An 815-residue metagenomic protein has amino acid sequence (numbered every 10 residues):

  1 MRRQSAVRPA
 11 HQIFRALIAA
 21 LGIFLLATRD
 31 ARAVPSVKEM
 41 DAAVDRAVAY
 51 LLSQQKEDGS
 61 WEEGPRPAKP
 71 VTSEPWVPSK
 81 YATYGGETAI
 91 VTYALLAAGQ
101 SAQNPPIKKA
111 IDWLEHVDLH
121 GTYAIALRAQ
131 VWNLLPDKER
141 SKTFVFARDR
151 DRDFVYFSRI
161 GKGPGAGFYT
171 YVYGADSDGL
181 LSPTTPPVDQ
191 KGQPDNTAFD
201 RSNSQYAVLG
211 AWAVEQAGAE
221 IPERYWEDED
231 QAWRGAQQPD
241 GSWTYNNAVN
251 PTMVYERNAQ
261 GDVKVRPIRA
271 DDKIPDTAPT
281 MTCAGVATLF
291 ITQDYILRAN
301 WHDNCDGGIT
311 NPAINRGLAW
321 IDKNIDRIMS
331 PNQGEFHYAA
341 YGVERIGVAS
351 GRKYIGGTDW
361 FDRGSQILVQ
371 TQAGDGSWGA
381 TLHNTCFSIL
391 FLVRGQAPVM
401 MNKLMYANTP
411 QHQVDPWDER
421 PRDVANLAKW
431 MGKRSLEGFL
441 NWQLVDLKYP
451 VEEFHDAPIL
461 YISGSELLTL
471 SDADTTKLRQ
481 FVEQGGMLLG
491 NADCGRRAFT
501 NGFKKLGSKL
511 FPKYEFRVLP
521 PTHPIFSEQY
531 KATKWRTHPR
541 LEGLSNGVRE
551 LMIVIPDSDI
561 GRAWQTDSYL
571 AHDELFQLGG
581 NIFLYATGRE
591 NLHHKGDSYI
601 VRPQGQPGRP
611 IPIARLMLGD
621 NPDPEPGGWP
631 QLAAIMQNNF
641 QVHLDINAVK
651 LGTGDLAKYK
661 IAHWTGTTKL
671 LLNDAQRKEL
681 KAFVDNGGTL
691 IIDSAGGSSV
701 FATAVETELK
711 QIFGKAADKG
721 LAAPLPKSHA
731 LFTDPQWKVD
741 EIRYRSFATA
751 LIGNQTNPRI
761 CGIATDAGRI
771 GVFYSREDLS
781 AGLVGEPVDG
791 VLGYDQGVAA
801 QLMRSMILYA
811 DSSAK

Functional and structural regions predicted by a protein language model:
M1-Q12: N-terminal secretory signal peptides that target proteins for export/translocation
R15-A27: Bacterial N-terminal signal peptides
R29-A33: Sec/Tat signal peptide C-region and signal peptidase I cleavage site
V34-A49, S53, E57-P106, V117-D153 (+4 more regions): An alpha-helical repeat/solenoid feature that recognizes helix-turn-helix modules
Y93, R128-Q130, V155-Y156, V208-L209 (+12 more regions): Structural recognition of the beta-strand scaffold that forms the well-ordered cores of secreted hydrolase catalytic
P106, D423-L510, E528, I555 (+3 more regions): Helical hinge/lid and interdomain linker segments adjacent to catalytic or ligand-binding clefts that mediate domain
Q396-I459, S463-E466, D559-I560, T566-I661 (+3 more regions): Aromatic-Pro/Gly-enriched surface loop or interdomain linker that acts as a lid/target-recognition segment
R496-T587, R609-P612, D620-N621, S699-E786 (+1 more regions): An acidic, glycine-rich "communication" segment
